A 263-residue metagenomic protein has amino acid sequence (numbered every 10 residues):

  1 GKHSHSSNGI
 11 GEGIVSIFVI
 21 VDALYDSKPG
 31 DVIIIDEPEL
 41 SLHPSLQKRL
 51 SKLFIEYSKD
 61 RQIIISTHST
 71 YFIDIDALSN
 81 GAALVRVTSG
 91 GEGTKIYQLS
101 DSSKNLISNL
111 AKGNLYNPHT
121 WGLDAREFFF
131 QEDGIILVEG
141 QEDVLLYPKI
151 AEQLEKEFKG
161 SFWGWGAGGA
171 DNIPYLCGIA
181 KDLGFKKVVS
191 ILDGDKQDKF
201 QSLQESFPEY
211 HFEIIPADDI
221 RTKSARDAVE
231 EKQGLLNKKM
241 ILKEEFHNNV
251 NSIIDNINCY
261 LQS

Functional and structural regions predicted by a protein language model:
G1-F128, V144-L145, S202: Switch/communication elements of ASCE P-loop NTPase nucleotide-binding domains
T88-S263: Acidic, divalent-metal-binding catalytic cores of TOPRIM and closely related two-metal-ion phosphodiester/pyrophosphate
